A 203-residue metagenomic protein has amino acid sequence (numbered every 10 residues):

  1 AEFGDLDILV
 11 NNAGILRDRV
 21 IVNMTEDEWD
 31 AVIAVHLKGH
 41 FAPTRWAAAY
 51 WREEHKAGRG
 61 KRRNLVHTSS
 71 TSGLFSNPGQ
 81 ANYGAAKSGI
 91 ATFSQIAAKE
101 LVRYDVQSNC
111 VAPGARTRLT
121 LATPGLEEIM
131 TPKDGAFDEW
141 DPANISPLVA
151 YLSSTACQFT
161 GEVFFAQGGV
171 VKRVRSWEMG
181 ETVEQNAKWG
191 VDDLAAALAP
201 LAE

Functional and structural regions predicted by a protein language model:
A1-L9, R17, G60, Q107: A glycine-rich helix->loop->beta "capping" turn within Rossmann-like NAD(P)(H)-dependent oxidoreductase domains
G4, F75, A91, I96-V106 (+1 more regions): Active-site-adjacent segment of SDR/Rossmann-fold oxidoreductases
V20-I21, E28-I33: Substrate-binding pocket helix/loop in short-chain dehydrogenase/reductase
T44, A86, S94: Active-site helix of classical SDR
S70: Residue(s) in the substrate-gating loop at a strand-loop-helix junction that position the organic substrate next
G73-S76, A81-G89: The catalytic Tyr-X3-Lys active-site helix of short-chain dehydrogenase/reductase
T131-E203: C-terminal helical subdomain
